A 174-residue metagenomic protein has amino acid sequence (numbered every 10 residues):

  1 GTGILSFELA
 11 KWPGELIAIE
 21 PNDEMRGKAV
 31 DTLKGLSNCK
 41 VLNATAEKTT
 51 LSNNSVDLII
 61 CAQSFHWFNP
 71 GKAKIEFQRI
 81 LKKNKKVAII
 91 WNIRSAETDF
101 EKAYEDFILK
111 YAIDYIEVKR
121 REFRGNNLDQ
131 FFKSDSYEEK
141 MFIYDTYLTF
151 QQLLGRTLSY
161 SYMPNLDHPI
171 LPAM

Functional and structural regions predicted by a protein language model:
T2-T49: Class I SAM-dependent methyltransferase SAM/SAH-binding core
A10-G14, K34, N69, K82 (+1 more regions): Short conserved AdoMet
E47-I59: A short acidic, Gly/Pro-enriched loop at the edge of an enzyme's catalytic core that lines a small-molecule cofactor
L58-A62, P70: A short beta-strand submotif of the Rossmann-like class I SAM-dependent methyltransferase core that lines
F68-F77: A short, conserved alpha-helix within the catalytic core of class I
Q78-T146: Conserved catalytic/acceptor-binding region of the Class I
Y137, M141-M174: C-terminal helical/coil "lid" or tail adjacent to the Rossmann-like core of SAM-dependent
